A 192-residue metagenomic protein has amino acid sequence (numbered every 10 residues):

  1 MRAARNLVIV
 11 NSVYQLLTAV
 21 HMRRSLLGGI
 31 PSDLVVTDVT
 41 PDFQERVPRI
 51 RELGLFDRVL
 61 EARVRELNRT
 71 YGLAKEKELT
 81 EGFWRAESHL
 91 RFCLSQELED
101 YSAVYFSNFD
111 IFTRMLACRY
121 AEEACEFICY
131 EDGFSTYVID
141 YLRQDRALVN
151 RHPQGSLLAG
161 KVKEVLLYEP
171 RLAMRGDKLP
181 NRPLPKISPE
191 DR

Functional and structural regions predicted by a protein language model:
M1-R5: Extreme N-terminus of proteins, especially the signal/transit-peptide cleavage junction and the first residues
L7-M174: Active-site and donor-binding regions of nucleotide-sugar-utilizing enzymes
K178-R192: Active-site donor-nucleotide binding/catalytic segment of nucleotide-sugar enzymes
